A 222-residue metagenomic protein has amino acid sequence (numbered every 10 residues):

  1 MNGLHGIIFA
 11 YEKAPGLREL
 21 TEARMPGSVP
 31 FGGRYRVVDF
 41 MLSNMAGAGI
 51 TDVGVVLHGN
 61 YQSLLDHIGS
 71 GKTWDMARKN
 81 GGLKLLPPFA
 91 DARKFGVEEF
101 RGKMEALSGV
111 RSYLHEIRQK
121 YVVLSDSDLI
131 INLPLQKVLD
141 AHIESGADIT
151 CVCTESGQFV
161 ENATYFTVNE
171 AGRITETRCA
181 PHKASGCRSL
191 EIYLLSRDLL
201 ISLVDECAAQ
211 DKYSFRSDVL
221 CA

Functional and structural regions predicted by a protein language model:
M1-A222: Unchanged
